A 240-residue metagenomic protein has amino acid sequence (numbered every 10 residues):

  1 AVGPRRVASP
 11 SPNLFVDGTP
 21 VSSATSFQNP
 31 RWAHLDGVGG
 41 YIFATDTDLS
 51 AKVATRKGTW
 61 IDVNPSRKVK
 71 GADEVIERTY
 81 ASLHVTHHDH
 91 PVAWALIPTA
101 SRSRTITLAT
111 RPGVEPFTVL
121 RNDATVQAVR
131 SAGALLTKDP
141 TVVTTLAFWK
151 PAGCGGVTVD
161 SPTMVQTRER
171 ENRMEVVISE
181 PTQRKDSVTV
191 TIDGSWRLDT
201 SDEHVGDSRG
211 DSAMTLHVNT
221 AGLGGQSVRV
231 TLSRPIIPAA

Functional and structural regions predicted by a protein language model:
A1-R5: Glycine-rich, aromatic-lined ligand/substrate-binding cores of catalytic and carbohydrate-binding domains
V7, G40, D48-L49, T99-S101 (+1 more regions): Short, glycine-/Ser/Thr-/acidic-enriched flexible segments
S9-S82, G156, R197-S208: Trp/Gly-enriched beta-strand surface patches
Q28, T47, H90-V92, M174: Structural beta-strand/beta-sheet cores of well-ordered domains, especially the beta-sheet scaffolds that support
F43-T45, T86-T99, Q226-T231: Short Pro-Gly-centered flexible turn/kink motifs
I97-A240: Non-catalytic terminal regions with compositionally biased, polar/charged low complexity
